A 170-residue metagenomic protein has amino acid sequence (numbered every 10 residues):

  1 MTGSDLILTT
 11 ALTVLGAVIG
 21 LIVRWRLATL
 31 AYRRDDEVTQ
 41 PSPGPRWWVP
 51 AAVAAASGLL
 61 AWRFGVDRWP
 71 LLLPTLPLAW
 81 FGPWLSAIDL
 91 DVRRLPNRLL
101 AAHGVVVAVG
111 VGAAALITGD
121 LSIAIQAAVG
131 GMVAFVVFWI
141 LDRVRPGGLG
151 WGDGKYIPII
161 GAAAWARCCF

Functional and structural regions predicted by a protein language model:
M1-F170: A membrane-topology feature that recognizes alpha-helical transmembrane segments and their immediate juxtamembrane
